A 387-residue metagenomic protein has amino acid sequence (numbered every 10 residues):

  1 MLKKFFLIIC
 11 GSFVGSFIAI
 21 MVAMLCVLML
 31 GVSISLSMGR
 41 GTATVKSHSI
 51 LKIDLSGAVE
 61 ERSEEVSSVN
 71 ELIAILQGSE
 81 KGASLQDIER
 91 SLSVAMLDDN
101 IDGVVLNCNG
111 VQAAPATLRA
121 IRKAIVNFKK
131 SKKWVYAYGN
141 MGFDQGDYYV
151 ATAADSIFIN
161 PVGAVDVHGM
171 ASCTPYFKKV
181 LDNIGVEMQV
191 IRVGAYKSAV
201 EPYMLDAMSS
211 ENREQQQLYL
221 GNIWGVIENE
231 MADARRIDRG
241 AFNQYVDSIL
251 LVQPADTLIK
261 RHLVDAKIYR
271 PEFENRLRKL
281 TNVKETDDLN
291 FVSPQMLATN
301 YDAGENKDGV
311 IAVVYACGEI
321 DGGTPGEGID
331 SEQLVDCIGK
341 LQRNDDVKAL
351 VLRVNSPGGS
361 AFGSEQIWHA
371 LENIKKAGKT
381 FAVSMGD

Functional and structural regions predicted by a protein language model:
L2-D247, V252, V264, R278-M385: Small-residue-centered hinge/linker elements
Y269-P271: Beta->alpha turn/N-cap motifs
